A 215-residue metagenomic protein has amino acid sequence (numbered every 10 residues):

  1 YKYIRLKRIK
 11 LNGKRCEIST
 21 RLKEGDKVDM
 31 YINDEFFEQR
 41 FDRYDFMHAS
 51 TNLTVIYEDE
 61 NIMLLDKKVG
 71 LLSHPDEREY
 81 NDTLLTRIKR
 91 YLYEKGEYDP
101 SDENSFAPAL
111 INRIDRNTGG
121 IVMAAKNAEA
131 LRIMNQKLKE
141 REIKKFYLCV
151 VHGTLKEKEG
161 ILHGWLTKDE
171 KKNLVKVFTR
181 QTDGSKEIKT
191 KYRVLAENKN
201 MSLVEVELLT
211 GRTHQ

Functional and structural regions predicted by a protein language model:
Y1-Q215: RNA pseudouridine synthases
